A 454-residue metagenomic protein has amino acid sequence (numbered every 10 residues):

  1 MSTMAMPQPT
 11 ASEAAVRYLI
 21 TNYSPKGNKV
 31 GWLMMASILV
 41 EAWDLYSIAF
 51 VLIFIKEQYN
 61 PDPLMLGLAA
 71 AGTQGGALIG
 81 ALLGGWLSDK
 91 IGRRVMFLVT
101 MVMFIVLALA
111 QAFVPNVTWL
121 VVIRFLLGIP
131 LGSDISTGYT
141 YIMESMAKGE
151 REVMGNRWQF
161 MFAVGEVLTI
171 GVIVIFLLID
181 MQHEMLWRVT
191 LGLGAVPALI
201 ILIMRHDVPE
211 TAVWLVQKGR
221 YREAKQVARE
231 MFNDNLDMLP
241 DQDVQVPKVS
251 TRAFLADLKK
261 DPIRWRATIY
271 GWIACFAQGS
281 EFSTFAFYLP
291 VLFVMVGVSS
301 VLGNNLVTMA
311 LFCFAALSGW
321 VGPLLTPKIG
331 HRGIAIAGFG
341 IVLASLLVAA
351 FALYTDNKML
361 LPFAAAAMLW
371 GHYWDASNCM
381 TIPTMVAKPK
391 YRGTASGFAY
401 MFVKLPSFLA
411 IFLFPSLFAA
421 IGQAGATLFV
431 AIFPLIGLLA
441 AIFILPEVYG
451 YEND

Functional and structural regions predicted by a protein language model:
S2-D454: Transmembrane-helix signature of 12-pass secondary carriers
